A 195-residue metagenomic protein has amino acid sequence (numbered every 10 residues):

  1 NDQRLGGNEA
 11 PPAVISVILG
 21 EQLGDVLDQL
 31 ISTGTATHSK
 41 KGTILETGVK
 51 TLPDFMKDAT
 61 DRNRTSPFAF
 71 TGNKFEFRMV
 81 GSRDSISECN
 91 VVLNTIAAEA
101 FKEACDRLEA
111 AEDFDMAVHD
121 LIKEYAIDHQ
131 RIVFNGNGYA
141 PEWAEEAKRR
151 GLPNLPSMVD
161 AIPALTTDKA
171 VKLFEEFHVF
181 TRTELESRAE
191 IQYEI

Functional and structural regions predicted by a protein language model:
N1-I195: Acidic, glycine-enriched catalytic cores built around paired aspartates
